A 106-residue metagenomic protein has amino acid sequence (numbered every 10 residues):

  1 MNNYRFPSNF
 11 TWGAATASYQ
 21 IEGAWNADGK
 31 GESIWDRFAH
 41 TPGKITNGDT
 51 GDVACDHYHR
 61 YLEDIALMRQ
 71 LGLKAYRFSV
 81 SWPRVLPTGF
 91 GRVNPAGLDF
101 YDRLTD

Functional and structural regions predicted by a protein language model:
M1-D106: Non-catalytic accessory regions flanking glycosidase/transglycosidase catalytic cores in CAZymes
